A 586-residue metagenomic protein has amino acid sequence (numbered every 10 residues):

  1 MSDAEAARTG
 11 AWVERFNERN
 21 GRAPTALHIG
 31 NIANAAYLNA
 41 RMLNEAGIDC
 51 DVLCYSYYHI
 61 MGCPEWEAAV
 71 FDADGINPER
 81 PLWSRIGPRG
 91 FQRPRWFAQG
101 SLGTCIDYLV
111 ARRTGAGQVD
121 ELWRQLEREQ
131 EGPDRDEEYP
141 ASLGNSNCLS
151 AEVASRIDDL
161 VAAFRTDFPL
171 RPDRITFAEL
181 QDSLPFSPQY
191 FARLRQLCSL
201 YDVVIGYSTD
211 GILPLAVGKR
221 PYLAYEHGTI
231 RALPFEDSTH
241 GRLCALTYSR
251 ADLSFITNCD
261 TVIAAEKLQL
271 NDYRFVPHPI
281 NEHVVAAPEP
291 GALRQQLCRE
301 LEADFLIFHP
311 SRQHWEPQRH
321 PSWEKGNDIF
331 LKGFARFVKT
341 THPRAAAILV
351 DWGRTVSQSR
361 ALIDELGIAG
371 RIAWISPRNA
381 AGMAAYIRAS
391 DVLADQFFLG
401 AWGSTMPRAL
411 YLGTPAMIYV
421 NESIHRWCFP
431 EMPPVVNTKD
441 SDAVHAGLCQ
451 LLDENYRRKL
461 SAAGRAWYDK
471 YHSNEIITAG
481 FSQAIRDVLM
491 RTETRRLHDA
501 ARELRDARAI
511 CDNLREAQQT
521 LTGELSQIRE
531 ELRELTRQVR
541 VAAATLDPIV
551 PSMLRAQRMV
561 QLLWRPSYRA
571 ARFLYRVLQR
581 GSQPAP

Functional and structural regions predicted by a protein language model:
L53-Y55, R165-T166, R171, V203-G206 (+2 more regions): Active-site proximal beta-strand in glycosyltransferases
P188-S199, F235-I256, T261, K267: Membrane-proximal helix-turn-helix segments that form the acceptor-binding/catalytic region of lipid-linked
D202, R388-A401, T414: Acidic donor-binding loop of glycosyltransferase active sites
P214, L246-P288, R354-Q358: A short, active-site helix/loop in glycosyltransferases that binds the activated sugar's phosphate group
E282-D364, A373-W374: Conserved catalytic-core segment of nucleotide-activated headgroup transferases in glycan assembly
H425-C449: Change "using UDP/GDP/dTDP sugars" to "using nucleotide sugars
N455-R486: A charged, aromatic-enriched C-terminal amphipathic alpha-helix characteristic of glycosyltransferases across folds
R495-P586: Boundary detector for helix-to-coil junctions that initiate low-complexity/charged tails
